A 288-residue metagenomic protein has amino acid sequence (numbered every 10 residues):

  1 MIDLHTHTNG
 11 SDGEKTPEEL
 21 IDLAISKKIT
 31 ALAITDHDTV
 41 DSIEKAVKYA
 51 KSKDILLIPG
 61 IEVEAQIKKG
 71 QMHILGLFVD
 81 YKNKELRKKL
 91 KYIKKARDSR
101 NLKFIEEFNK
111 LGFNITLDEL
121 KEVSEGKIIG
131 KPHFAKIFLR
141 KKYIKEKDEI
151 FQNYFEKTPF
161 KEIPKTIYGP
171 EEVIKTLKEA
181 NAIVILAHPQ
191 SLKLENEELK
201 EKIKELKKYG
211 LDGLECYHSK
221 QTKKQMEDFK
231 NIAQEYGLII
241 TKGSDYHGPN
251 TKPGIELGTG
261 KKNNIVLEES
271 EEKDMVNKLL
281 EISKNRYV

Functional and structural regions predicted by a protein language model:
M1-G70, Y154-K157, Y168, E172-T251: An N-terminally biased module of ancient metal coordination in phosphate/nucleic-acid-related enzymes
K51-K204, N263-V288: Extended substrate/RNA-proximal surfaces in nucleic-acid metabolism proteins
P253-L267: Conserved, well-ordered active-site substructure
